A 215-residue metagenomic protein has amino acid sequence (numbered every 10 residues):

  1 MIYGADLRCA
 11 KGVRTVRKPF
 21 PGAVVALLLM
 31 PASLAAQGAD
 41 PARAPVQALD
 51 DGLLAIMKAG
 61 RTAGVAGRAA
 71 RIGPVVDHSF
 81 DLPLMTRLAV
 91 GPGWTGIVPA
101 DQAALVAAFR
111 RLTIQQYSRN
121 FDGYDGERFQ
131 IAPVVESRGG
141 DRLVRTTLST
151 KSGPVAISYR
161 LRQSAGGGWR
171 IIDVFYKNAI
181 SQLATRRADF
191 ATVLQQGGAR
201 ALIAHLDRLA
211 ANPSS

Functional and structural regions predicted by a protein language model:
G4-V24: Bacterial N-terminal signal peptides that target proteins for export
G22-A32: Bacterial N-terminal signal peptides
A32-G38: Sec/Tat signal peptide C-region and signal peptidase I cleavage site
A39-Y117: Early exported N-terminus immediately downstream of N-terminal targeting peptides
A55, A59-G67, G96-A100, G123-G126 (+3 more regions): Surface-exposed, polar/charged faces of alpha-helical domains in mature secreted/periplasmic/lumenal proteins
A107, I114-S158, H205-S215: Surface-exposed, charged secondary-structure patches
A156-A188: Short beta-strand edge/turn micro-motifs at domain boundaries
A179-S215: Non-transmembrane domains of secretory- and envelope-associated proteins
